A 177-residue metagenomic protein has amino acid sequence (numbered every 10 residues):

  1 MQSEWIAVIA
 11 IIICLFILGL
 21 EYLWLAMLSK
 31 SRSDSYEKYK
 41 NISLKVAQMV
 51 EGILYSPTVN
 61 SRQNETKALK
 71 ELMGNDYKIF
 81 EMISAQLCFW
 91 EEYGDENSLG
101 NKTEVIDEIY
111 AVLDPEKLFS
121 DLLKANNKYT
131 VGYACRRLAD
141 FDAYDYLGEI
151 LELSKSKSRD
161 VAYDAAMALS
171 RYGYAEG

Functional and structural regions predicted by a protein language model:
M1-K40: N-terminal signal-anchor transmembrane alpha helix of single-pass membrane proteins, serving as the membrane-anchoring
A26-A68: Membrane-proximal helical linkers
S43, A47, R62-E65, F80 (+3 more regions): Residue-level detector of extended alpha-helical repeat arrays and alpha-solenoid scaffolds
Q48-V59, G74, A85, F89-E92 (+2 more regions): Positions within ordered alpha-helical repeat solenoids
N60-K117: Eukaryotic acidic, serine/proline-rich intrinsically disordered low-complexity regions that function as flexible
K78-E81, T103, I109-L123, A143-S154 (+1 more regions): Amphipathic alpha-helical scaffolding segments comprising HEAT/armadillo-like alpha-solenoid repeats
N97-Y110, G132-F141, Y163-Y174: Structural detector for internal amphipathic alpha-helices that build alpha-solenoid repeat scaffolds
N126-N127, K157-R159: Short inter-helical turns and helix N-cap capping residues of alpha-solenoid HEAT/ARM repeat scaffolds
